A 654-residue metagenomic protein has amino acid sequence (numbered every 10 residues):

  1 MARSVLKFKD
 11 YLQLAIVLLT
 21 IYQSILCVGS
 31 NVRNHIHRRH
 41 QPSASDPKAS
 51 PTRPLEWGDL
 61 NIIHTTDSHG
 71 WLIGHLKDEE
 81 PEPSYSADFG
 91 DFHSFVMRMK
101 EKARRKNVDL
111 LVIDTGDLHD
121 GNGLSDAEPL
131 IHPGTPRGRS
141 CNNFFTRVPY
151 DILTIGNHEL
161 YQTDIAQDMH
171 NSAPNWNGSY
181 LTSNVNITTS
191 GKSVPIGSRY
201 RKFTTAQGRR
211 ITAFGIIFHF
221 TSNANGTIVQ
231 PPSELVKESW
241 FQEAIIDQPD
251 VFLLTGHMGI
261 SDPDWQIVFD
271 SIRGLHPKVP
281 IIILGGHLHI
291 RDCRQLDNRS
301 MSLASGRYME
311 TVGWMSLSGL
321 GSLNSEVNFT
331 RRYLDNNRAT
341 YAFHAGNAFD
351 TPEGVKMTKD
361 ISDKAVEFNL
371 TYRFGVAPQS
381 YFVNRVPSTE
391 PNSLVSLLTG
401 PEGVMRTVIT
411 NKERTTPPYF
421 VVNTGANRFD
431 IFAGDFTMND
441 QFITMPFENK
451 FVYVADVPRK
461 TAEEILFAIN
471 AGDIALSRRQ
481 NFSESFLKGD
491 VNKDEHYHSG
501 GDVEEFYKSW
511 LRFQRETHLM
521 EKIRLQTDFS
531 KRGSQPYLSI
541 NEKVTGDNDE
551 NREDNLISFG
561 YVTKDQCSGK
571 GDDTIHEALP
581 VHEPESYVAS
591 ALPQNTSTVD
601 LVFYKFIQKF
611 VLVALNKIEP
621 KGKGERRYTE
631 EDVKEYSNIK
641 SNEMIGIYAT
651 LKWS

Functional and structural regions predicted by a protein language model:
A2-I63, K77, S84-A87, M97 (+2 more regions): Non-catalytic terminal accessory segments
A2-R3, L26-W314, G319-G321, E390-R414 (+4 more regions): N-terminal catalytic scaffold of extracellular/periplasmic and nuclease hydrolases that process anionic headgroups
M97, N186-G208, S300-N384, S388: Binuclear metal-dependent phosphoesterase catalytic core
T154-Q162, R291-S300, V327-A342, I465-A475: Short secondary-structure transition/capping segments
